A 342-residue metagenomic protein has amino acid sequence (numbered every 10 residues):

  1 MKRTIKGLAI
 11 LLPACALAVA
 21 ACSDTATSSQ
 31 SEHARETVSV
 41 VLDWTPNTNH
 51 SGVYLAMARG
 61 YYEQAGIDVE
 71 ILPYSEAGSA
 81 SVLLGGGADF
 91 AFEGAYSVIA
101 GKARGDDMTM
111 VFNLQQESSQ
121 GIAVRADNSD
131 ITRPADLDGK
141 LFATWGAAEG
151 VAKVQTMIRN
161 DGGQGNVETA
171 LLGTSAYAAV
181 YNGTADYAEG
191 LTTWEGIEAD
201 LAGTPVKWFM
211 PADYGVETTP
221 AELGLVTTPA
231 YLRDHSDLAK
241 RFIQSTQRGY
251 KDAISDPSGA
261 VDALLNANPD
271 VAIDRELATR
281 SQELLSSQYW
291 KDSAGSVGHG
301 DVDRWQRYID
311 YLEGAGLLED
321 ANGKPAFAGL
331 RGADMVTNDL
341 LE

Functional and structural regions predicted by a protein language model:
M1-I10: Bacterial N-terminal signal peptides that target proteins for export
L17-A21: C-terminal motif of bacterial Sec signal peptides marking the signal peptidase cleavage site
C22-E32: Bacterial lipoprotein signal-peptidase II cleavage site
Q30-G173, Y177-N182, D186-G190, F209: Short, glycine-/small- and polar/acidic-enriched structural segments that line small-molecule recognition paths
Y96-S97, S175-A179, G183-D270: Pocket-lining segment of extracytoplasmic ligand-binding domains
Q164-E168, D270-Q282, E319-L330: Short, surface-exposed acidic
D234-A315: Secondary-structure end/capping motifs
W305-E342: Conserved C-terminal helix/tail region of periplasmic/extracytoplasmic solute-binding proteins
